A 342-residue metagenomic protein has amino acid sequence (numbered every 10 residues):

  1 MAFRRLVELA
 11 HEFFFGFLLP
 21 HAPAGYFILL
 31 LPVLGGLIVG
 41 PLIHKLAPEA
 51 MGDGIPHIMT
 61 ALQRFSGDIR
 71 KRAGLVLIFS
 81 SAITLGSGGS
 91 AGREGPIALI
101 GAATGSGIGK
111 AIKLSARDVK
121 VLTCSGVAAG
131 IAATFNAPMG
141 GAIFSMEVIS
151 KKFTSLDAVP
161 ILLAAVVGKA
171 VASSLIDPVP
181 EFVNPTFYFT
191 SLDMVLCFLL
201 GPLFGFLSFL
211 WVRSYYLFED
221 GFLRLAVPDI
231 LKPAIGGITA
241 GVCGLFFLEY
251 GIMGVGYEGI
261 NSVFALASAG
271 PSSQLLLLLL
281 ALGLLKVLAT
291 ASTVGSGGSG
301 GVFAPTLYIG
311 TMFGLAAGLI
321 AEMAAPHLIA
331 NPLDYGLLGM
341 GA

Functional and structural regions predicted by a protein language model:
M1-A342: Alpha-helical transmembrane segments and immediately membrane-proximal extracytoplasmic
